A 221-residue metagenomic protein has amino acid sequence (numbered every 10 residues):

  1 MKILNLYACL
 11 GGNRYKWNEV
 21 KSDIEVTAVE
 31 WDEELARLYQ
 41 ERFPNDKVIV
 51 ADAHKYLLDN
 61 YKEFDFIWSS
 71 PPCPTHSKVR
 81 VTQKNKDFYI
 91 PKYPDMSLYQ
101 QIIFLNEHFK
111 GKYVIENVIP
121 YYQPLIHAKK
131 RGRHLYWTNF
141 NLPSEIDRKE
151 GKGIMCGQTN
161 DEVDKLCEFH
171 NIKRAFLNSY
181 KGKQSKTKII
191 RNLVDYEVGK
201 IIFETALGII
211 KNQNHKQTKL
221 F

Functional and structural regions predicted by a protein language model:
M1-L57: SAM cofactor-binding core of SAM-dependent methyltransferases, primarily the Rossmann-like beta-alpha-beta module
K55-W68, C73-K219: Class I S-adenosyl-L-methionine
